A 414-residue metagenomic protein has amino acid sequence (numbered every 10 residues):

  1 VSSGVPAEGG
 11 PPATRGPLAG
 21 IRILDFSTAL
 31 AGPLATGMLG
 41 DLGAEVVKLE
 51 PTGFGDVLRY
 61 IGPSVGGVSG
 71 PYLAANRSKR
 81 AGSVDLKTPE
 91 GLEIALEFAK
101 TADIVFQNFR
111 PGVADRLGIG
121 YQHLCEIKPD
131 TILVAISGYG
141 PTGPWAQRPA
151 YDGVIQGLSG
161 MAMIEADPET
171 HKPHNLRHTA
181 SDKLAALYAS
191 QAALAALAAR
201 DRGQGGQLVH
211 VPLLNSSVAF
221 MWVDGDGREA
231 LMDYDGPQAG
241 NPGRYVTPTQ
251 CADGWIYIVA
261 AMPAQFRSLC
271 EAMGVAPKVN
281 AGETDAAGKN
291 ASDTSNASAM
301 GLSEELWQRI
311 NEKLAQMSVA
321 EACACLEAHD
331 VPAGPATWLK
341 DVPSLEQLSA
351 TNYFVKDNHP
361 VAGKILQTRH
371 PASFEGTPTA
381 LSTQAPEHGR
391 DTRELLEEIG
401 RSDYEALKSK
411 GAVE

Functional and structural regions predicted by a protein language model:
V1-R202, M232, E387, R393-E414: N-terminal helix-loop segment corresponding to the beta1-alpha1 unit of nucleotide/adenylate-binding folds
G53, Y139-G140, L213-V218, D253-W255 (+2 more regions): Glycine-rich beta-alpha junction loops
R59-Y60, G227-D235, M273, K278-E283 (+1 more regions): Short, surface-exposed loop/helix-turn segments at secondary-structure junctions that function as lids/hinges flanking
P141, T170-T179, D201-S217, D235-N241 (+1 more regions): Conserved Rossmann-fold dehydrogenase catalytic segment
A186-G206, S216, V223-E229, C270-P277 (+1 more regions): Oxidoreductase and adenylate-handling cofactor-binding alpha/beta cores
R244-H329, A333, Y404: Aromatic-enriched alpha-helical interface/lid elements that frame and gate functional surfaces
C251-G254, E271, R309, V319 (+1 more regions): An anion-binding loop in the catalytic cleft
A328-S382: A glycine-rich dinucleotide-binding beta-alpha-beta segment and adjacent secondary-structure elements that constitute
